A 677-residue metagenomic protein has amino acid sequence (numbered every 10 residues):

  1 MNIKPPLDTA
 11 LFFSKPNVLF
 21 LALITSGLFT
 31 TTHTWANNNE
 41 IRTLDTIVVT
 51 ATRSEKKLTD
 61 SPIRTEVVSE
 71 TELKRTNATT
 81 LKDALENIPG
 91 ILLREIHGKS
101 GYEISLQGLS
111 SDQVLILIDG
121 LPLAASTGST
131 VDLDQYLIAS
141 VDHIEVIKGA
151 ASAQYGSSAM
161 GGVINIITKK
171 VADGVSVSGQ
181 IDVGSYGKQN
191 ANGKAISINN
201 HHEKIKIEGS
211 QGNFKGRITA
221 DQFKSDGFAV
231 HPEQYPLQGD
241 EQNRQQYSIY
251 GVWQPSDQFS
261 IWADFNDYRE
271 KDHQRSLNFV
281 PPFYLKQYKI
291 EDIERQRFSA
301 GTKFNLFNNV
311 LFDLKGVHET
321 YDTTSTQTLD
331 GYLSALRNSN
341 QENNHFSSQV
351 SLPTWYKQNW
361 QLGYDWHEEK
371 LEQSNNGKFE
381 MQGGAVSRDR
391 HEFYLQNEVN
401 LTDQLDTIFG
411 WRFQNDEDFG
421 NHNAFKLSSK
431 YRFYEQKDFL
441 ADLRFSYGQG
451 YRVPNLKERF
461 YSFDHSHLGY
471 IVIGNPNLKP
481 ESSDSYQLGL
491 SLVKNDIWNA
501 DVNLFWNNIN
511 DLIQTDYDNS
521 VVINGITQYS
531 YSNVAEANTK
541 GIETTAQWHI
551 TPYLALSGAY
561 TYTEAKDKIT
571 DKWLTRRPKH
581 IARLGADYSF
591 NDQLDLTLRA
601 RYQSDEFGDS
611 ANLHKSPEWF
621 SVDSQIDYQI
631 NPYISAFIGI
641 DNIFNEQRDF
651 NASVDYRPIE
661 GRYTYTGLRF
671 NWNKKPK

Functional and structural regions predicted by a protein language model:
M1-T76, D83-I88, E203-G209, Q245 (+3 more regions): N-terminal Sec signal peptide and the immediately downstream disordered periplasmic leader that contains the TonB box
N37, V280-G301, N305, S339-Q341 (+7 more regions): Outer-membrane beta-barrel signature, preferentially recognizing the C-terminal barrel domain of Gram-negative
K82, E86-L121, D142: Extracytoplasmic beta-strand/coil segments of soluble accessory domains associated with Gram-negative outer-membrane
L121-G149, I205: Short acidic/polar hinge/loop motifs at secondary-structure boundaries that mediate gating or recognition
A172-E291, D511: Periplasmic-side early beta-strands and strand-to-turn transitions of outer-membrane beta-barrels
Q180, N400-D406, W506-N508, I526-D609 (+3 more regions): Gram-negative outer-membrane beta-barrel transporters
W253-S256, K357, D365, M381-N508 (+3 more regions): Structural signature of Gram-negative outer-membrane beta-barrels, strongest in the C-terminal barrel of TonB-dependent
N510, Y602-D609, D627-K677: C-terminal beta-signal and adjacent terminal beta-strands/loops of Gram-negative outer-membrane beta-barrel proteins
